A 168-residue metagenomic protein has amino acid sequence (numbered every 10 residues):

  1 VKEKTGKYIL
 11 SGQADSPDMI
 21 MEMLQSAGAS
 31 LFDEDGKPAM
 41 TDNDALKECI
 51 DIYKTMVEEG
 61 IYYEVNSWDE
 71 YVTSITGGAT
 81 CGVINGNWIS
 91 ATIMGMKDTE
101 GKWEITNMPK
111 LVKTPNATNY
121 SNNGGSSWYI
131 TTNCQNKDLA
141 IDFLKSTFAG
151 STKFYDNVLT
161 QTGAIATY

Functional and structural regions predicted by a protein language model:
V1-K4, G36-V65, M108: Glycine-centered hinge/linker elements that transmit conformational signals in sensory and ligand-binding systems
V1-P38, A45, T80: Extracytoplasmic/periplasmic solute-binding protein
K2, M21, K47-V57, V72 (+4 more regions): Non-transmembrane alpha-helical segments in soluble domains of secreted/periplasmic/extracellular proteins
S16, W68, I84-I93, S126: Beta->alpha turn/N-cap motifs
A29-C49, G95-D98, K110-Y120: Short, solvent-exposed loop/beta-turn-alpha elements that line the ligand-binding surface or hinge of extracytoplasmic
Y63-G77: Short helix-initiation/N-cap motifs at beta->coil->alpha
C81-G86, E104-T106: Paired acidic/hydrophobic, glycine-rich loop segments that form the ligand-binding mouth/hinge of periplasmic-binding
I89-T99, V112-Y168: C-terminal lobe and pocket-closing loops of periplasmic/extracytoplasmic Venus-flytrap solute-binding proteins
